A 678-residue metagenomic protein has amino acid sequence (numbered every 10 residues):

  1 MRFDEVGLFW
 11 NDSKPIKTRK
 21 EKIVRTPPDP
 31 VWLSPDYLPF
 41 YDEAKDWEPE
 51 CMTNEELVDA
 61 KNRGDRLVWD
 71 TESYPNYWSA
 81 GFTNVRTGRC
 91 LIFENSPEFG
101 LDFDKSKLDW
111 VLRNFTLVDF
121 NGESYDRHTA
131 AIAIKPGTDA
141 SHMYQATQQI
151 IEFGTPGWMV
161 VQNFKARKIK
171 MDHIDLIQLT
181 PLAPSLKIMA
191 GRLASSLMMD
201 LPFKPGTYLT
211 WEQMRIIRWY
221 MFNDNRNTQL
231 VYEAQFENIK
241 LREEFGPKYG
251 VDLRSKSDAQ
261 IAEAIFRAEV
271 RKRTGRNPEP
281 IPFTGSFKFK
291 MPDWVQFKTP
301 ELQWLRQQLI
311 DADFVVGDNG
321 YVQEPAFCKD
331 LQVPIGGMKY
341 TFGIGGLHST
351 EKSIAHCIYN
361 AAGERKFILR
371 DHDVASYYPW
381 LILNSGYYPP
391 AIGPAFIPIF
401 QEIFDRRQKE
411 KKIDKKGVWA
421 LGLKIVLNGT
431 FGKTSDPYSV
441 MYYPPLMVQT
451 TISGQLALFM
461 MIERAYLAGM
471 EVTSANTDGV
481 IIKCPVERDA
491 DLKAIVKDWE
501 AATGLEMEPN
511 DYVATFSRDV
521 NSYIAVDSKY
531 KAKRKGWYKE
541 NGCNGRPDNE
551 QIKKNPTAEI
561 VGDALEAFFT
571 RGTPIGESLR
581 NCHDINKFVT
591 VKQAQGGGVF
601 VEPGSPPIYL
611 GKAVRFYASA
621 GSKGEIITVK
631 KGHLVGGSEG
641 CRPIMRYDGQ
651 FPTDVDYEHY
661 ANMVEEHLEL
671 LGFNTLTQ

Functional and structural regions predicted by a protein language model:
R2-W69: N-terminal accessory regions of nucleic-acid-interacting proteins
G64-S73, I174-D175, R370-H372: Two-metal-ion RNase H-like nuclease active-site motif
R66, Y77-S79, V85-I188, Y220: Conserved DEDDh/DEDDy metal-dependent 3′-5′ exonuclease domain
V118, I177-E269, G285-K288, T477-V480: Acidic, Mg2+-coordinating catalytic module of metal-dependent nucleases/exonucleases that use a two-metal-ion mechanism
M171, I177-L186, A194-E212, K329-M461 (+3 more regions): Helical catalytic core of nucleic-acid polymerases
E233-I368: Acidic catalytic cores of enzymes that act on phosphate-bearing nucleotides/polynucleotides
A420, Q455, D489-Q678: C-terminal, non-catalytic extensions of nucleic-acid polymerases
I481-E487: Short beta-strand-to-loop capping motifs
